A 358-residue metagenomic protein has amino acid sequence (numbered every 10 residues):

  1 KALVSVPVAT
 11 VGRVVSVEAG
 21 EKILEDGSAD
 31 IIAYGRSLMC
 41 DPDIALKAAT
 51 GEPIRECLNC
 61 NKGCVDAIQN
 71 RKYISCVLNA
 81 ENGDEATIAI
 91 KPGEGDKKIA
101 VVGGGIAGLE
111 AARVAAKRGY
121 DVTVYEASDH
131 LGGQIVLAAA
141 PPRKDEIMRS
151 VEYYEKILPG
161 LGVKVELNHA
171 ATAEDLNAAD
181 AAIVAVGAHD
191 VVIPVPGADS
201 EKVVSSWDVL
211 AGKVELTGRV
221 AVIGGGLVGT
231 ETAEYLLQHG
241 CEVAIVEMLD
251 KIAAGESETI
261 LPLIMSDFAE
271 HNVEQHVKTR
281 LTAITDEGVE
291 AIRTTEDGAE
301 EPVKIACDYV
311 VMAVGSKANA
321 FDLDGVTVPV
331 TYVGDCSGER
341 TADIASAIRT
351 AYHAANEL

Functional and structural regions predicted by a protein language model:
K1-V102, I106-K117, D121-V122, H130 (+3 more regions): Flavin-dependent oxidoreductase catalytic cores
V11, N79, N168-A170, S206 (+3 more regions): Conserved beta-strand termini and adjacent loop/short-helix elements that scaffold enzyme active sites in alpha/beta
V17-E21, E155, A173-E174: Short hydrophobic/charged patches on amphipathic alpha-helices used for structural packing and interfaces
L24, G93-A127, E166-E174, A178 (+5 more regions): Rossmann-like dinucleotide/flavin-binding elements
G27, A49-E52, A140-K144, A185 (+3 more regions): Short, hinge-like loop/turn segments at secondary-structure boundaries
A29, L158, A179-D180, C307-D308: Local beta-strand N-terminus motif with an aromatic residue
G63, N70, E81-D84, H189-D190 (+4 more regions): Active-site/binding-pocket entry motifs
D121-L161, A211, A233-L281, G338-R340: Rossmann-like dinucleotide-binding cores of NAD(P)H-dependent redox enzymes
